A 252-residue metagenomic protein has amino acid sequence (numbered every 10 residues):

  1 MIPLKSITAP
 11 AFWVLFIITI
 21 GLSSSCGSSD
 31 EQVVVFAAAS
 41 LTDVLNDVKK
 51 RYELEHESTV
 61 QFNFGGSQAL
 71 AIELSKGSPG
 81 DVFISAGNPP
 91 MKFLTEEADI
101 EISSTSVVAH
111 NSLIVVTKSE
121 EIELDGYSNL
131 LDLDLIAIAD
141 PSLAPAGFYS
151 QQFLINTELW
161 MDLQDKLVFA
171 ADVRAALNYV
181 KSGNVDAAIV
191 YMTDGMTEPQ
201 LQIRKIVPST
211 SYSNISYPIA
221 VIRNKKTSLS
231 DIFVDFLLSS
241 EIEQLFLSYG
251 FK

Functional and structural regions predicted by a protein language model:
M1-I2, I20: Residues that act as N-cap/strand-start positions at coil-to-secondary-structure junctions
I2-W13: Bacterial N-terminal signal peptides that target proteins for export
I7, S24-S25, S29, T59: Compositionally biased regions
A11-G21: Bacterial N-terminal signal peptides
C26-E55, Q68, I72-S78, S85-N88 (+3 more regions): Exported/periplasmic ABC-transporter solute-binding proteins
T59-Q68: A short beta-strand-loop structural module common to alpha/beta enzyme folds
N63, T105-S106: Short beta-strand
I100: Catalytic and substrate-binding regions of extracellular carbohydrate-active enzymes, especially polysaccharide lyases
